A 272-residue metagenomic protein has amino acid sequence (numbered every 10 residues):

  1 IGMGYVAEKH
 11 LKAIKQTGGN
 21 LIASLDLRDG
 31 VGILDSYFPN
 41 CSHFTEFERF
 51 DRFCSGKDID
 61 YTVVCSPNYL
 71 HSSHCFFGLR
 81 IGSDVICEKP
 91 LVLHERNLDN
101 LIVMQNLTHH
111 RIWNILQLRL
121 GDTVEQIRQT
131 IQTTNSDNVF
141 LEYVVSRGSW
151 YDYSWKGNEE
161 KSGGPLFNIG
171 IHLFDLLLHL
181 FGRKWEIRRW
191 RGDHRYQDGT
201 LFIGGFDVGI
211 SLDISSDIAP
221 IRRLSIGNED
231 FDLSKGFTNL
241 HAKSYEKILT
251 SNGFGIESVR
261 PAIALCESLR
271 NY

Functional and structural regions predicted by a protein language model:
I1-P39: N-terminal Rossmann-like dinucleotide-binding module
H10, F38-I102: Beta-loop-alpha module in the N-terminal Rossmann-like domain of NAD(P)-dependent dehydrogenases, especially those
G19, S36, R49-R52, Y61-V64 (+1 more regions): C-terminal helix-rich "cap/oligomerization" subdomain common to oxidoreductases
S24, T62-V63, L141: Receiver (REC) domain switch-region micro-motif
V92-S149: A contiguous active-site-proximal alpha/beta segment in oxidoreductase catalytic domains
D152-S216, E257-A264: Rossmann-like dinucleotide-binding domain that binds NAD(P)(H)
S211-E246: Interdomain hinge/lid region at the active-site interface of Rossmann-like NAD(P)-dependent oxidoreductases
